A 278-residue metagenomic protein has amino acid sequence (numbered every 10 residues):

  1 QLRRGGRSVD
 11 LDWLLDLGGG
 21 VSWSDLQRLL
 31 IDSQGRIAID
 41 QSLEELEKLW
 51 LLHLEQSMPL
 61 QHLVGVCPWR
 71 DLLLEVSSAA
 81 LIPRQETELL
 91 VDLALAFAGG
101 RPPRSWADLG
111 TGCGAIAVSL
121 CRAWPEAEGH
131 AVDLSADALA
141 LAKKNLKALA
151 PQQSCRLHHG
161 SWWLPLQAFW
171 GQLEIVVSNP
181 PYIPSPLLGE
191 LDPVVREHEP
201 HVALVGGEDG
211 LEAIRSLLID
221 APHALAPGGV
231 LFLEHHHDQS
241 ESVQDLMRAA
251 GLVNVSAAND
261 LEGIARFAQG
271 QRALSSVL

Functional and structural regions predicted by a protein language model:
Q1-D10: Non-catalytic nucleic-acid substrate-recognition regions in nucleic-acid-modifying enzymes
L14, S57, T87, I116 (+6 more regions): Residue-level signal for inorganic ion chemistry
L15-A96: Conserved AdoMet
L89-E190: Conserved SAM/SAH cofactor-binding pocket of Class I
A94, L120, V195, L217-A221: Class I S-adenosylmethionine-dependent transferase superfamily signal
Y182-A213: Mobile active-site "lid"/loop adjacent to the S-adenosyl-L-methionine
E208-R272: Conserved Class I SAM-dependent methyltransferase catalytic core
L274-L278: Flexible, glycine-/basic-rich loop-and-beta segments that form/coincide with the SAM-dependent methyltransferase
